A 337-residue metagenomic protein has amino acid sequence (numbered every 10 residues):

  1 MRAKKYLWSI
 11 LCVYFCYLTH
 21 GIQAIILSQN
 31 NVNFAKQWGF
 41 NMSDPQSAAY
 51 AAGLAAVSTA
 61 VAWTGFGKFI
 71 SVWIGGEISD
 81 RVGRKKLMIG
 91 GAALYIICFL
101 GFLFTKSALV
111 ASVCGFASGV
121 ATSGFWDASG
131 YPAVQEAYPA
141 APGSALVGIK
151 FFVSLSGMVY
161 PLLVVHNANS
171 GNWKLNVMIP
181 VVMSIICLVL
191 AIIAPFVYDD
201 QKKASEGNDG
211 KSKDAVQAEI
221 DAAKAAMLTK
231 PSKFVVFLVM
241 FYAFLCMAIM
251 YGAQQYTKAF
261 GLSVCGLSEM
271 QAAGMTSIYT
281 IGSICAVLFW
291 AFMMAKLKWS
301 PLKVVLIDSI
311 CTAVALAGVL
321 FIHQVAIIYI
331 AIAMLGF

Functional and structural regions predicted by a protein language model:
W8-M42, A253-K258: Extracytoplasmic
I25, T64-W73, M158, T280-L288: Residue-level signature of mid-helix packing/kink "hotspots" within the transmembrane helices of 12-pass Major
L27-S28, S232-S277, I284: Extracytoplasmic gate region of multi-pass secondary transporters
I70-K106: Conserved MFS/SLC helix-loop-helix module at the cytosolic interface between two early adjacent transmembrane helices
S71-G83, A168, V287-S300: Helix-to-loop junctions at the C-terminal end of transmembrane segments in multipass secondary transporters
G115-F151: Cytoplasmic helix-loop-helix junction between adjacent transmembrane helices in 12-TM secondary transporters
A141, G148-D199: Helix-loop-helix hairpin linking two adjacent transmembrane segments in secondary transporters
S300-F337: C-terminal transmembrane helical hairpin of 12-TM major facilitator-type secondary transporters
